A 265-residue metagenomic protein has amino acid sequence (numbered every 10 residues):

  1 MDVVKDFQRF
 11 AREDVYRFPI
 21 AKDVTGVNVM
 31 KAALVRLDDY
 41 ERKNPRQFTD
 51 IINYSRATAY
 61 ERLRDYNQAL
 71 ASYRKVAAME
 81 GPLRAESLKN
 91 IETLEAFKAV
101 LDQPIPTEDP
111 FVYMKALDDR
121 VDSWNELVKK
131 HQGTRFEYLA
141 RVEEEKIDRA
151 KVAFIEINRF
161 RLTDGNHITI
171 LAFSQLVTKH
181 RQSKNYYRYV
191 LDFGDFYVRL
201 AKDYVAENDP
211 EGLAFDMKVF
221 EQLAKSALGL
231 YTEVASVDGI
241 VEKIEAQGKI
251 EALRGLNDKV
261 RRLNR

Functional and structural regions predicted by a protein language model:
M1-R265: Acidic, polar-rich low-complexity tracts and alpha-helical solenoid repeat scaffolds
